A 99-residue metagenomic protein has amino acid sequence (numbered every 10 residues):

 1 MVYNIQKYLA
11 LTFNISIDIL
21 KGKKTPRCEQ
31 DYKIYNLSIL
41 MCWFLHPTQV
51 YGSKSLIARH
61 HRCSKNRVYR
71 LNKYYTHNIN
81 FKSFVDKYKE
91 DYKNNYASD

Functional and structural regions predicted by a protein language model:
M1-F13, A97: General nucleic-acid-binding
L11, L40-L45, N80-V85: Extended low-polarity, hydrophobic cluster-rich segments
L11-S38, C63: Short, Lys/Arg-enriched anionic-surface-contact patches
Y32-Y51: Short, amphipathic alpha-helical "recognition" segments used to contact nucleic acids or chromatin
G52-H60: Short alpha-helical "recognition helix" segments of helix-turn-helix
S64-V68: Helix-turn-helix DNA-binding helix
Y69-H77: Residue-level detection of the helix-turn-helix DNA-binding "recognition helix"
H77-D99: Short Lys/Arg-enriched helix C-cap and helix-to-coil transition segments that create basic nucleic-acid-contact patches
